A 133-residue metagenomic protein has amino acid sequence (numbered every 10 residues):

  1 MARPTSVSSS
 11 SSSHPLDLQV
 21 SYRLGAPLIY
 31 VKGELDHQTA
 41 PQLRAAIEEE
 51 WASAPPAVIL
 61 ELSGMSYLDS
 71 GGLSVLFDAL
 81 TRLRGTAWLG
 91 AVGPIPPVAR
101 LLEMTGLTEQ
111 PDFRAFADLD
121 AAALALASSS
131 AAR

Functional and structural regions predicted by a protein language model:
M1-M65, D78-R133: STAS-like cytosolic regulatory interaction modules
L68: The feature encodes the CheY-like receiver
